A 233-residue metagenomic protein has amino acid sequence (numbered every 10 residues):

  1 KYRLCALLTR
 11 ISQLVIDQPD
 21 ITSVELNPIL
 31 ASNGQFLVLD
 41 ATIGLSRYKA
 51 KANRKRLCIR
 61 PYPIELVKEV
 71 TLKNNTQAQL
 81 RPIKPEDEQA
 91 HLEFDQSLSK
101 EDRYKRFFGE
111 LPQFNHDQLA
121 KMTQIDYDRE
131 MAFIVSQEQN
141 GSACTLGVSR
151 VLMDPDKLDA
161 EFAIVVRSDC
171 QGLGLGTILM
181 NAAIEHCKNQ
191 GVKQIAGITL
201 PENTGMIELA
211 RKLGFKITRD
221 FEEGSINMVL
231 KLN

Functional and structural regions predicted by a protein language model:
K1-S23: A long amphipathic alpha-helix within ATP-dependent nucleotide-binding catalytic cores
L8-S12, V24-L26, E65, Q118-L119: Glycine-rich, charged/polar anion/phosphate-binding loops that engage phosphate groups from diverse ligands
I11-L14, L30, M180: A broad "ordered helical/assembly scaffold" signature
D20-I43, F162: Conserved metal-phosphate-binding beta-hairpin within the catalytic cores of diverse ATP-dependent phosphoryl-transfer
S46-N233: Long, contiguous binding/interaction regions
